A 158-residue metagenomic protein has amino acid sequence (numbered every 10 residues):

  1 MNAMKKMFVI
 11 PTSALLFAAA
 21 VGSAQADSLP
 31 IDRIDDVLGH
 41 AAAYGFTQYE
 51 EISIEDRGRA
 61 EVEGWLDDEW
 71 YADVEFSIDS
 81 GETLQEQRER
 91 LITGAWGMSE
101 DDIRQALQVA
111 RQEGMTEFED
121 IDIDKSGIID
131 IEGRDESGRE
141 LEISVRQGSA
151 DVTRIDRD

Functional and structural regions predicted by a protein language model:
N2-A26: Gram-negative bacterial Sec-dependent N-terminal signal peptides
M4, R139-D158: Structured core of small recognition/catalytic domains
F17, G22-L29, R88-G97: N-terminal presequence-like segments and adjacent domain-start helices
D27-Y49, A95-E117: Short, non-transmembrane alpha-helical segments in secretory-pathway proteins
D32, Y44-Y49, R57-R59, E69-Y71 (+3 more regions): Extracytoplasmic
D56, A60-E63, A72, G81 (+4 more regions): Conserved histidines in hydrophobic membrane contexts and catalytic metal-binding motifs
W65-Q112: Mid-chain, structured segments of secreted extracytoplasmic proteins
